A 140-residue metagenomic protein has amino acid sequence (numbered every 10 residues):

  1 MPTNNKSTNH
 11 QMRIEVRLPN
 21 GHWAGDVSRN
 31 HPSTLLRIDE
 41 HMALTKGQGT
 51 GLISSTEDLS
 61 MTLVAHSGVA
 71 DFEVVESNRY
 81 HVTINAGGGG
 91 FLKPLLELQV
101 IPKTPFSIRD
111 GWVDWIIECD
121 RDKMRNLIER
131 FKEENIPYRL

Functional and structural regions predicted by a protein language model:
P2-R130, I136: DNA-contacting interfaces and partner/effector-binding or oligomerization modules in DNA-centric proteins
